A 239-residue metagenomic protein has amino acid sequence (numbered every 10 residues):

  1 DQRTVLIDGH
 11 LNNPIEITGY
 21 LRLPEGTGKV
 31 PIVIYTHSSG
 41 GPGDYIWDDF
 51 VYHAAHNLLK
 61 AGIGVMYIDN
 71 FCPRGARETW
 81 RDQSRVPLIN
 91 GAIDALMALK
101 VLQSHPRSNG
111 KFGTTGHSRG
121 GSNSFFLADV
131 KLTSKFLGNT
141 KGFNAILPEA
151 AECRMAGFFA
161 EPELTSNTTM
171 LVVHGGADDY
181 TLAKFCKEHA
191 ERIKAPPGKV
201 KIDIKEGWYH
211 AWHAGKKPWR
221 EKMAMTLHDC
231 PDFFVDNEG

Functional and structural regions predicted by a protein language model:
D1-G28: N-terminal cap/lid segment of alpha/beta-hydrolase-fold proteins
R3-L11, L132-N139, E221-E238: Intrinsically disordered, low-complexity Ser/Thr- and acidic-rich flexible linkers and loops, especially at boundaries
I15-I17, I32-Q103, R107, K216-K217 (+2 more regions): Serine-hydrolase catalytic machinery in alpha/beta-hydrolase-like enzymes
P31-I32, A145: Structural motif
Y67-I68, G116, V172: Hydrophobic residues in well-ordered beta-strands that form the structural core
I89-S166: Primarily recognizes the serine-hydrolase "nucleophile elbow" in alpha/beta-hydrolase and SGNH/GDSL folds
G138-I204: The feature captures the conserved acid-bearing segment of alpha/beta-hydrolase catalytic domains
K199-G239: C-terminal catalytic histidine-bearing segment of alpha/beta-hydrolase fold enzymes
